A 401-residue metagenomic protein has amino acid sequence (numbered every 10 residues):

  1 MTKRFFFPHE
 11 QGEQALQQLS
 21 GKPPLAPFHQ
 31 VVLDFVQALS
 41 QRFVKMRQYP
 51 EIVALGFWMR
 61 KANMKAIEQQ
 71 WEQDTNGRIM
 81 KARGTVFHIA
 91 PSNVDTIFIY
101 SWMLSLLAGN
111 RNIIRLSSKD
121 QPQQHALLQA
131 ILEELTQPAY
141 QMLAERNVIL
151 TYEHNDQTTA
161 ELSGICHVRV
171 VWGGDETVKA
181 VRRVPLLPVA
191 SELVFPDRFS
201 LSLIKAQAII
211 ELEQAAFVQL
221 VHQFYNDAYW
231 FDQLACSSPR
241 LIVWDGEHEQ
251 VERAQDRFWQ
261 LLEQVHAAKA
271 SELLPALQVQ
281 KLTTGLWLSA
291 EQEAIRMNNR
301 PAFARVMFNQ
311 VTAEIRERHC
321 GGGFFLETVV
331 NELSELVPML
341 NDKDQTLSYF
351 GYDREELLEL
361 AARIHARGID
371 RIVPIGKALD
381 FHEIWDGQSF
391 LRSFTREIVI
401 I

Functional and structural regions predicted by a protein language model:
M1-G84: N-terminal Rossmann-like NAD(P)+-binding subdomain of aldehyde/semialdehyde dehydrogenases
W71-E134: Conserved small-residue-rich beta-alpha loop and adjacent elements that most often cradle the phosphate/pyrophosphate
W71-I89, N93, L150-A160, V306-G321: Donor nucleotide-activated moiety binding/catalytic core segment of transferases that use nucleotide-activated donors
T85, Y140-H248, I384-I401: Conserved NAD(P)+-binding/catalytic subdomain of aldehyde/semialdehyde dehydrogenases
P91, V171-G174, A206-Q207, D245-E247 (+2 more regions): Structural motif
L104-L107, E133, R183-P188, I364-H365: Short, surface-exposed basic-aromatic patches at helix termini and helix-loop junctions that form
N112-L116, V170, S348: Short hydrophobic alpha-helical runs that function as membrane-insertion/retention elements
F231-S238, I242-S348, L358-L360, I364-A366 (+1 more regions): NAD(P)-dependent aldehyde/semialdehyde dehydrogenase
